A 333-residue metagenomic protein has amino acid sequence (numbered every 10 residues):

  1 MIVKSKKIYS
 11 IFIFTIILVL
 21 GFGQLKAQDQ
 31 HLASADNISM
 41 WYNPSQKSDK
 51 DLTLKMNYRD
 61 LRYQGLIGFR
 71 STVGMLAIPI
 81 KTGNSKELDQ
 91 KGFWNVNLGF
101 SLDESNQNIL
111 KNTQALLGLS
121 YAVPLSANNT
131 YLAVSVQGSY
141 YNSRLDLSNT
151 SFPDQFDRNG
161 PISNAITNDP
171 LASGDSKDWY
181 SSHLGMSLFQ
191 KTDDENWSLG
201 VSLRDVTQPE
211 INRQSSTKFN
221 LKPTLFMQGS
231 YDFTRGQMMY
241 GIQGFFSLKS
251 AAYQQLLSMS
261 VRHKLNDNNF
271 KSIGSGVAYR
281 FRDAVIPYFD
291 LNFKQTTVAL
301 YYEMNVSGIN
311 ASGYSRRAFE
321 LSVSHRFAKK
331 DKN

Functional and structural regions predicted by a protein language model:
I2-I13: Bacterial N-terminal signal peptides that target proteins for export
F12-G21: Bacterial N-terminal signal peptides
F22-A27: Sec/Tat signal peptide C-region and signal peptidase I cleavage site
Q28-N333: Subset of outer-membrane beta-barrel
